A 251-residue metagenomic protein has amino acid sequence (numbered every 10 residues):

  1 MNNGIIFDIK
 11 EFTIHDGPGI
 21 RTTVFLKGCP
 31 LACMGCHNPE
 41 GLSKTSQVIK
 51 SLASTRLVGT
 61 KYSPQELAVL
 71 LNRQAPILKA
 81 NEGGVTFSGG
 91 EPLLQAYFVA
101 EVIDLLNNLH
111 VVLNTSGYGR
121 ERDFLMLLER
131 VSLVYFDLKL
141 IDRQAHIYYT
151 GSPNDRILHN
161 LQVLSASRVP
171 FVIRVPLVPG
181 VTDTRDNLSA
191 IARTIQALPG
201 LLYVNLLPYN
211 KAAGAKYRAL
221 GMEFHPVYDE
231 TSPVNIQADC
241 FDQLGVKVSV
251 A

Functional and structural regions predicted by a protein language model:
M1-P18, P179-A251: Auxiliary Fe-S-binding modules of radical SAM enzymes
M1-S63, R73-N81: N-terminal [4Fe-4S]-dependent radical SAM core
G17, G35, K44-Q47, A96 (+4 more regions): Generic domain-boundary/flexible-linker signal
I20-T22, L31, N38, P92-L93 (+3 more regions): Short, flexible micro-motifs
A53-L57, I147-P153, L220-V227: Short glycine-enriched, charge-decorated loop/helix-capping segments at active-site entrances that position
A68-A212, R218: Conserved AdoMet/S-adenosylmethionine-binding subsite of the radical SAM
